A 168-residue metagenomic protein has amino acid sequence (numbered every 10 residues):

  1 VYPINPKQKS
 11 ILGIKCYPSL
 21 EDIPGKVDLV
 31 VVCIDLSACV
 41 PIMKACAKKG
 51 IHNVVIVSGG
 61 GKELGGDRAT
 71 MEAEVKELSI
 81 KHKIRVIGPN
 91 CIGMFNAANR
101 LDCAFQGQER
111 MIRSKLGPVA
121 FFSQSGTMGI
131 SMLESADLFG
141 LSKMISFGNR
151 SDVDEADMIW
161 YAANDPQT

Functional and structural regions predicted by a protein language model:
Y2-T168: Catalytic-core regions of core metabolic enzymes, especially those transforming organic acids/acyl-group intermediates
